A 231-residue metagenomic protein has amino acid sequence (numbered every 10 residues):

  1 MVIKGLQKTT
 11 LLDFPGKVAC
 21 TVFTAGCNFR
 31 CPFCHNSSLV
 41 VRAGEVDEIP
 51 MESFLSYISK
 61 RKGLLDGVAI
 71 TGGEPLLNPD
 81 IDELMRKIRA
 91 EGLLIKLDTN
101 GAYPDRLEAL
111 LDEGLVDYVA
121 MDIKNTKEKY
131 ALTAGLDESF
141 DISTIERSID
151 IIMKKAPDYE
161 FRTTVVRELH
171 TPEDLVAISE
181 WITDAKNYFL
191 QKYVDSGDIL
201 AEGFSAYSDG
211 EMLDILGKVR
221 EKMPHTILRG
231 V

Functional and structural regions predicted by a protein language model:
M1-K17: Short, charged low-complexity linear segments at domain edges
L6, Q191-Y193, L228-V231: Conserved beta-strand termini and adjacent loop/short-helix elements that scaffold enzyme active sites in alpha/beta
F14-I49: Canonical Radical SAM [4Fe-4S] cluster-binding loop centered on the CxxxCxxC motif and its immediate flanking residues
C20, A206, I227-G230: Class I S-adenosyl-L-methionine
F23, H35, T71-G73, T99: A secondary-structure boundary/capping signal
S37-V68: Conserved alpha-helical substructure of the radical SAM core
L55-G67, L76-M212: Conserved AdoMet/S-adenosylmethionine-binding subsite of the radical SAM
L213-V231: A C-terminal junction/extension of Radical SAM enzymes
